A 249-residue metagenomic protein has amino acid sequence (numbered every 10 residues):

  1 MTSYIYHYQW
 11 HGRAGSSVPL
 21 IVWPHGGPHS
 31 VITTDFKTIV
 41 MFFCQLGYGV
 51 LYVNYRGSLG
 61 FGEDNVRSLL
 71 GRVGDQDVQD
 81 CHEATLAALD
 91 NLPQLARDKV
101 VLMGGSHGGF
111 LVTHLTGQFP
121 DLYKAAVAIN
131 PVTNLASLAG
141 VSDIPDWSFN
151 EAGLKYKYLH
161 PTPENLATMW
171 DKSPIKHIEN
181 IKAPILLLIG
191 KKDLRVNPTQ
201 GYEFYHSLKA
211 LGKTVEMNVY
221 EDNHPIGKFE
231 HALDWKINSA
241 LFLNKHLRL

Functional and structural regions predicted by a protein language model:
M1-G12, L20: A short loop-to-beta-strand scaffold at the N-terminal edge of the catalytic core in hydrolase folds
S3, V50, V215-M217: Generic structural signal for residues in well-ordered beta-strands
Y6, W23-P24, M103, L188: Short hydrophobic segments within beta-strands
G15-G26: Short beta-strand element of the alpha/beta-hydrolase
G26-S30, V50: Serine-hydrolase catalytic-loop signature spanning alpha/beta hydrolases and amidase-signature enzymes
H29-D35, G60: Glycine/threonine-rich flexible loop motifs
T34-V53: Short amphipathic alpha-helix adjacent to the substrate-entry channel of hydrolases
Y55-L249: Active-site-proximal cap/loop segments of hydrolase catalytic domains
